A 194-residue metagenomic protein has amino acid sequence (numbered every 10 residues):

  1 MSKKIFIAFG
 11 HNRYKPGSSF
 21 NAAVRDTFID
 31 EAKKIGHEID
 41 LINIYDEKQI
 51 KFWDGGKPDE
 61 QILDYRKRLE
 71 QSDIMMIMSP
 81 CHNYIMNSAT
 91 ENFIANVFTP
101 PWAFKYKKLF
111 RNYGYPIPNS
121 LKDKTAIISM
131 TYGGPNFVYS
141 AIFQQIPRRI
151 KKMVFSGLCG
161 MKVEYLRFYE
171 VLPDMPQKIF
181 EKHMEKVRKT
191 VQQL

Functional and structural regions predicted by a protein language model:
S2-I35: N-terminal beta1-alpha1 ligand-phosphate binding loop
A8-G10, I42, S129-T131: Short hydrophobic segments within beta-strands
H11-Y14, E47, Y132-F137, E170-D174: A short, flexible beta-alpha/helix-coil linker loop
D40-N43, Y165-R167: A structural preference for short, hydrophobic beta-strand core positions in alpha/beta folds
L41-E60, K178: N-terminal beta-loop-helix "entrance" segment that forms/cooperates in small-molecule cofactor or anionic ligand
K57-K152: Helix-loop-strand module that forms the ligand-binding subsite of alpha/beta enzymes
F137-L194: Glycine-rich phosphate/pyrophosphate-binding loop and the adjoining helix
